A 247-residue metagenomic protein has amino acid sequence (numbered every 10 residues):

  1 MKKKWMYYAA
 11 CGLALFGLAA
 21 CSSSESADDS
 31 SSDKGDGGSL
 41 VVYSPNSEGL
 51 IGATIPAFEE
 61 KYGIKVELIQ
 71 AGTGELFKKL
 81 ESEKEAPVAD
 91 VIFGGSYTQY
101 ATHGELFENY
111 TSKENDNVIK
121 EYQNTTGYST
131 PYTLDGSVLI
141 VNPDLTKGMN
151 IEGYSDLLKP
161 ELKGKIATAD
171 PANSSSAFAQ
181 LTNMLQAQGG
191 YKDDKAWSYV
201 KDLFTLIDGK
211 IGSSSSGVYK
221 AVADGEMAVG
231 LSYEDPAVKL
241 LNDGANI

Functional and structural regions predicted by a protein language model:
M1-A9: Bacterial N-terminal signal peptides that target proteins for export
A9-L15: Hydrophobic helical h-region of N-terminal Sec-dependent signal peptides in bacterial secretory/periplasmic proteins
F16-A20: C-terminal motif of bacterial Sec signal peptides marking the signal peptidase cleavage site
S22-S23, D33-T102: Early extracytoplasmic/lumenal segment of secretory-pathway proteins
S44-N46, I51-G52, G74, V88-E226: Extracytoplasmic ligand-binding site segments that recognize negatively charged/polar headgroups
V66-L68, I166, I247: Generic structural signal for residues in well-ordered beta-strands
K84, Q188, G244: Active-site catalytic pocket residues across diverse enzymes, especially alpha/beta-hydrolases
T98-H103, A223-N246: A ligand-binding cleft/hinge motif common to bilobed small-molecule-binding domains
